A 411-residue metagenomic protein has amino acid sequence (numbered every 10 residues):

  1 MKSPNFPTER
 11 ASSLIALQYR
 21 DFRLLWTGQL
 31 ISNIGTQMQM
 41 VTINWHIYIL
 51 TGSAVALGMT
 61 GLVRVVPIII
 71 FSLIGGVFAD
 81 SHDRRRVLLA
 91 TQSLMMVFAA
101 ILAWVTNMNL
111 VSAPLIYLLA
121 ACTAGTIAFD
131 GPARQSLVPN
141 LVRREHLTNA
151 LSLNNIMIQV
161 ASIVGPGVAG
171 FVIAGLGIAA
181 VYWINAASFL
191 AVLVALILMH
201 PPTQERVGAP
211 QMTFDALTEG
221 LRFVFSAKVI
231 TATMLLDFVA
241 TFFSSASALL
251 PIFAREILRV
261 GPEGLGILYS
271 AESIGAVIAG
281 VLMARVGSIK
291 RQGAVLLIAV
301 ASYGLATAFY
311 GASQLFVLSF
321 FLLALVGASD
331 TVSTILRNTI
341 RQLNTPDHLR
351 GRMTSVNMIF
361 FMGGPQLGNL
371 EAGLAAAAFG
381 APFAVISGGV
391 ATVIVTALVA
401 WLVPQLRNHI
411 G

Functional and structural regions predicted by a protein language model:
K2-T8, I197-R222: Flexible cytoplasmic inter-helical loops of multi-pass small-molecule transporters
P7-V66, R222-E272: Helix-loop boundary and gating motifs at the non-cytosolic
L30, V111-F129, F238, L318-V332: Hydrophobic core of transmembrane alpha-helices in multi-pass small-molecule transporters, especially MFS/SLC-type
N44-T51, A103-M108, V164-I184, E256-I257 (+1 more regions): Transmembrane alpha-helix termini and helix-breaking/packing motifs in multi-pass membrane transporters
A54-L57, R144-N154, P262, D347-V356: Loop-to-transmembrane helix entry/capping segments in MFS-fold secondary transporters and related SLC/MFSD carriers
I69-L73, S81, V87, I101 (+5 more regions): C-terminal transmembrane bundle of multi-pass solute transporters/carriers
L119-V160: Cytoplasmic helix-loop-helix junction between adjacent transmembrane helices in 12-TM secondary transporters
S136, N140, Y182-M212, I289 (+1 more regions): Helix-loop junctions on the cytosolic side of multi-pass membrane transporters, especially the intracellular loop
